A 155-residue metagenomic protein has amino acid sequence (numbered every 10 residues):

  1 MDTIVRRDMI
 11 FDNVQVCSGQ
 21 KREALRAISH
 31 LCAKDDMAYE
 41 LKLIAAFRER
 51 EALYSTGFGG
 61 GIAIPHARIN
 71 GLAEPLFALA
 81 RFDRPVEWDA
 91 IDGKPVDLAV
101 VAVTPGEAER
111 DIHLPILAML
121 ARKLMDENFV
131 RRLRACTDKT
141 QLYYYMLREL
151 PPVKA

Functional and structural regions predicted by a protein language model:
M1-A155: Cytosolic covalent-transfer regions centered on His/Cys nucleophiles that carry phosphoryl or persulfide groups
